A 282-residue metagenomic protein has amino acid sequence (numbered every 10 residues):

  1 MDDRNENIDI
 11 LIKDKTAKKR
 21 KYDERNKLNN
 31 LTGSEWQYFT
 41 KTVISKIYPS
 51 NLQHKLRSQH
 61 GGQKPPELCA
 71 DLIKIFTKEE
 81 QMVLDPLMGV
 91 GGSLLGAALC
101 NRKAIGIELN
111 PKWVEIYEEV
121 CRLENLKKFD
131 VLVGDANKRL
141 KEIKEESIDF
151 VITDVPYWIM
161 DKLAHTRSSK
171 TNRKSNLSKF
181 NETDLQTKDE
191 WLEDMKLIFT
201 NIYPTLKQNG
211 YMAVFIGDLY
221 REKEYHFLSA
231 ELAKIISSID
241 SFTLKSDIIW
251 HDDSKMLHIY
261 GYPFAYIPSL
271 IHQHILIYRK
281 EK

Functional and structural regions predicted by a protein language model:
M1-K282: Class I S-adenosyl-L-methionine-dependent methyltransferase catalytic core
